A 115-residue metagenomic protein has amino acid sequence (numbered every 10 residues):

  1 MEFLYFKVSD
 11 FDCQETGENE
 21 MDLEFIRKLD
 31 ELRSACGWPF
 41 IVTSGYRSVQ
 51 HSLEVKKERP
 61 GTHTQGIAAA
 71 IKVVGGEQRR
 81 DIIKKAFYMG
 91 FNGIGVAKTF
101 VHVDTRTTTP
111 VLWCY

Functional and structural regions predicted by a protein language model:
M1-A35, T107-Y115: Extracytoplasmic cell-surface/polysaccharide-interacting catalytic and binding patches
S9-Q14, V49, E54, E58 (+1 more regions): Surface-exposed loop/turn and secondary-structure junction residues enriched for glycine/proline
Q14, S34, V42, E58 (+2 more regions): Generic detector of intrinsically disordered, low-complexity, polar/charged segments
E15, S44, V73: Short glycine-centered, acidic/aromatic-flanked micro-motifs in structured strand/loop junctions that mark active-site
E20-D22, R47-S52, V73-V74, R80-K84: A short linear-motif detector with a strong N-terminal bias
I26-K56: Extended, low-complexity, intrinsically disordered C-terminal regulatory tails of eukaryotic serine/threonine kinases
P60-I67, K72-Y115: Catalytic cores and adjacent binding grooves of peptidoglycan-active enzymes
